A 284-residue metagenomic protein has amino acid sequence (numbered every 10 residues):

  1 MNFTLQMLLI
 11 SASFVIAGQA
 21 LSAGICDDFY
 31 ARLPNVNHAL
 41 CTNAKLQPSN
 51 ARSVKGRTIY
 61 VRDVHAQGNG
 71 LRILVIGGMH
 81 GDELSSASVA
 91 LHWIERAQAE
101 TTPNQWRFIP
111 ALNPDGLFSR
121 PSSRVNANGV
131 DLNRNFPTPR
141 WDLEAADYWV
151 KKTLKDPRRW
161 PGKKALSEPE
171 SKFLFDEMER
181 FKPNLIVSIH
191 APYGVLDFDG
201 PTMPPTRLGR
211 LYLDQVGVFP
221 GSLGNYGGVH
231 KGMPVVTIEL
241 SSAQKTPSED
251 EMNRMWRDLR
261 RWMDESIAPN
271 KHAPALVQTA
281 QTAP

Functional and structural regions predicted by a protein language model:
Q6-I16: Bacterial N-terminal signal peptides
G18-Y60: Short glycine- and acidic-rich boundary segments immediately preceding or forming the N-terminal edge of structured
L46, V61, F108, I186 (+1 more regions): Conserved beta-strand scaffold positions in the cores of enzyme catalytic domains, especially in NTP/NDP-utilizing
S49-A51, G209-G221, Y226: Short, Gly/Ser/Thr-enriched beta-strand-loop segments that form substrate-interacting elements of hydrolase/peptidase
Y60-N69: Short beta-strand-to-loop junctions in surface cap/lid or active-site-entrance loops
G70-L74, E83-H92, Q98-V216: Active-site/substrate-binding loop(s) of hydrolase catalytic cores
V195-D199, R207-L208, G221-A280: Active-site-adjacent mobile loop/cap segments within catalytic or ligand-binding domains
